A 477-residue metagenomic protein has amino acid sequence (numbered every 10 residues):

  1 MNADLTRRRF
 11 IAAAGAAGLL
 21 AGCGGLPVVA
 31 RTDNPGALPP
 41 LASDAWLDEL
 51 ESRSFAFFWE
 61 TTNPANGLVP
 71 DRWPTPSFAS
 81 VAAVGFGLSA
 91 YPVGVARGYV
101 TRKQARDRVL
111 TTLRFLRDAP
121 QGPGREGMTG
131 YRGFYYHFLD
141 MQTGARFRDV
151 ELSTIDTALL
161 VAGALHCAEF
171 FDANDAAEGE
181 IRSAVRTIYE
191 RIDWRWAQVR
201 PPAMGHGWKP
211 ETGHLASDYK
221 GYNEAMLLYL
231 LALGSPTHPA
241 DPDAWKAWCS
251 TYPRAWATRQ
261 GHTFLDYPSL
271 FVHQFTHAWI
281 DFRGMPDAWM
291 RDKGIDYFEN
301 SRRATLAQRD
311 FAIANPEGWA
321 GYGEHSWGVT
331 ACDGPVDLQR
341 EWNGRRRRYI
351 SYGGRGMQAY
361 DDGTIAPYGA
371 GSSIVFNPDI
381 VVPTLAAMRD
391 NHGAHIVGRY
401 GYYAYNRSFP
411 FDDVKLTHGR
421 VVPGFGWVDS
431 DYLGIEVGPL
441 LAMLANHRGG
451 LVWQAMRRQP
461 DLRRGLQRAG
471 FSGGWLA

Functional and structural regions predicted by a protein language model:
N2-A3, R9-V29: N-terminal export signals
N34-A477: Ser/Thr/Asn(+Pro)-rich, low-complexity disordered segments
